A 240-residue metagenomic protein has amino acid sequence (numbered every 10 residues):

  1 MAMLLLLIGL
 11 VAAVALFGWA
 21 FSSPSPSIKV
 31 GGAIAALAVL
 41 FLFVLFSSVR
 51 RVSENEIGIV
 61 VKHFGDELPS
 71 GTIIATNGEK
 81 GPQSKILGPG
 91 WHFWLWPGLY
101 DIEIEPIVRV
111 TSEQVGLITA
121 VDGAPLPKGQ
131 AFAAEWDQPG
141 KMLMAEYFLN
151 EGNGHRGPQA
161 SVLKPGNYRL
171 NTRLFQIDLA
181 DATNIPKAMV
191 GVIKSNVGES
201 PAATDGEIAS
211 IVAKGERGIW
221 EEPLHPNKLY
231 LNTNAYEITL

Functional and structural regions predicted by a protein language model:
M1-L240: N-terminal hydrophobic membrane-entry segments
